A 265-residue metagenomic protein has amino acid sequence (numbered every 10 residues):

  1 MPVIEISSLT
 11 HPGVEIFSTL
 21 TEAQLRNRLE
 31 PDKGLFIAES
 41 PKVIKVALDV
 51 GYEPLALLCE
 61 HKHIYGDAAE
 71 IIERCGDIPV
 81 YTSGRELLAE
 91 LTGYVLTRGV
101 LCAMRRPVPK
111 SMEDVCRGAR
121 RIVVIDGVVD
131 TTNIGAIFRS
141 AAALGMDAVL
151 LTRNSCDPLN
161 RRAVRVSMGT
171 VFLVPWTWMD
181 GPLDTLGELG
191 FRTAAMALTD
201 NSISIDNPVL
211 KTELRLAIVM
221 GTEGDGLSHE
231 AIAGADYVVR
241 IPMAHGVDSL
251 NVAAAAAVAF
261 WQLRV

Functional and structural regions predicted by a protein language model:
M1-D67, S155-C156: Boundary-proximal intrinsically disordered activation/regulatory segments immediately upstream of a helical core
V3-T10, P79-G84, V174-P182, V239: Short acidic-hydrophobic, aromatic-tinged amphipathic segments that line or gate anion-handling sites
I4, D49, A103-N201: RNA substrate-binding interface of SAM-dependent RNA methyltransferases
I6, F36, D126-G127, T152-R153 (+3 more regions): Glycine- and other small-residue-rich loops at beta-strand/loop junctions that grip anionic moieties
G66-D77, A231: Short, aromatic/basic amphipathic alpha-helical patches
I72-T97: Glycine/small-residue-rich loop that forms an oxyanion/phosphate-binding "nest" at active or ligand-binding sites
C102, S140-L144, R153-F172, H229-V265: Structured adenosyl-cofactor binding patch, chiefly the S-adenosyl-L-methionine
A195-V247: Active-site/ligand-binding-proximal alpha/beta "capping" segment
